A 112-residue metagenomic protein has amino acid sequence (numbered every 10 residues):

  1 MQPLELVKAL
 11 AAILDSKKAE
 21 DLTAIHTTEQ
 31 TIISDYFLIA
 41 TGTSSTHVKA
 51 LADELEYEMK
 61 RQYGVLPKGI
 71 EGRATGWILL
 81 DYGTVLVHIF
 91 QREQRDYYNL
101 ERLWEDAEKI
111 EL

Functional and structural regions predicted by a protein language model:
M1-I33, S45-I78, Y82-V85, R92-Q94 (+1 more regions): Polybasic/polar functional segments that serve as interface/processing modules
D35-F37: Catalytic metal-binding acidic patch
I39-G42: Short hydrophobic/aromatic beta-strand micro-patches that form the beta-sheet surface supporting nucleotide- or nucleic
